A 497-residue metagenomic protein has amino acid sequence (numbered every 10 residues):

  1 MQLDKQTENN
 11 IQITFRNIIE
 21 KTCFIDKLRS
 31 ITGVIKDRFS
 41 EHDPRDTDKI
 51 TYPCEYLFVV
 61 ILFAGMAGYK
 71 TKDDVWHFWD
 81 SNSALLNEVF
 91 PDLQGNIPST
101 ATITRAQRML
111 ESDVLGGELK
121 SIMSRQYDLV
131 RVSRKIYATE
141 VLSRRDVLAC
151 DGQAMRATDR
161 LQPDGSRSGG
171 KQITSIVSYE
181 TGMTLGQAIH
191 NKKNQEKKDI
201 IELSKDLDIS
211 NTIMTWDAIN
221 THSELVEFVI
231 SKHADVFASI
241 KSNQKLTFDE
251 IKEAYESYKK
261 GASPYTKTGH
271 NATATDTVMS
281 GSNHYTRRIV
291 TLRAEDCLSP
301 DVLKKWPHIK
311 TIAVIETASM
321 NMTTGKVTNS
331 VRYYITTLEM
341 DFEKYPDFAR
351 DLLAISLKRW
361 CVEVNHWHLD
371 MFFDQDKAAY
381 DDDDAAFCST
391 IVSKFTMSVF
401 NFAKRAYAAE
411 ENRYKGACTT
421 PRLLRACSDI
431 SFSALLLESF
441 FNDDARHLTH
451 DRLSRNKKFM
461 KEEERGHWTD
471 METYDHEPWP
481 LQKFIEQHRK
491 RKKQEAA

Functional and structural regions predicted by a protein language model:
M1-A149, V177-Y179, M183-Q187, N401-A497: Dynamic "connector" segments at or just before major functional cores
F39, S231, V327-I335, H368-D376: Short acidic (Asp/Glu) and glycine-rich catalytic loops that position anionic groups and cofactors
D46-Y56, G165, T324-K326, A379-S389: Structural motif
V60, V75, S99, V147-A154 (+7 more regions): Short, conserved catalytic/metal-binding motifs centered on acidic residues
Q126-H233, K241: Polybasic low-complexity intrinsically disordered regions
K241-S242, L246-L352, S356-L357: An anionic, glycine-rich sequence signature occurring as long contiguous blocks
E343-Y380: Short amphipathic alpha-helical "interface-anchor" segments enriched in bulky aromatics
D384, C388-E410: C-terminal structured domain segments
